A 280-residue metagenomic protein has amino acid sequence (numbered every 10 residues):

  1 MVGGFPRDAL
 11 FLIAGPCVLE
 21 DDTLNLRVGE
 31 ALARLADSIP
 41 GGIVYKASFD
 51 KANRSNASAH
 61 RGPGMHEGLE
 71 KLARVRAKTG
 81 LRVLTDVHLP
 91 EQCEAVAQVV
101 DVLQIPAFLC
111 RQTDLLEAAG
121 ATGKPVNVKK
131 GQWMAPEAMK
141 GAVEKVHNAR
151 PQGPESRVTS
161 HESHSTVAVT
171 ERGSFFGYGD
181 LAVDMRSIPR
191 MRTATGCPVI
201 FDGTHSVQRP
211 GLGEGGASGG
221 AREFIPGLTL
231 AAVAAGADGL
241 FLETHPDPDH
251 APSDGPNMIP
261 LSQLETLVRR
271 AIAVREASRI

Functional and structural regions predicted by a protein language model:
M1-I13, A31, I272, E276-I280: N-terminal amphipathic alpha-helix/helix-capping segment at the start of soluble metabolic enzymes
L12-G15, I43-A47, V83-T85, L103-I105 (+4 more regions): Hydrophobic faces of well-ordered beta-strands that scaffold small-molecule active sites in alpha/beta enzyme cores
L12-N25, I43-M65, T244-D254, M258: Glycine-rich, proline-tolerant flexible connector loops at the mouths of alpha/beta enzymes
C17-E30, K129-G141, R172-R190, V207-G227: Active-site glycine- and acidic-residue-rich loops that bind and position anionic ligands or nucleotide-like cofactors
E30-I39, H60-L84, A119-P125, I188-V199 (+1 more regions): Alpha-helix-loop-beta-strand connector modules within alpha/beta enzyme cores
A47-P106, R111-L115: N-terminal active-site wall of soluble small-molecule enzyme domains
K51-S55, L109-G153, S160-A194: Conserved anion-binding
S58-H66, V102-L109, Y178-M185, S206-A234 (+2 more regions): Active-site-adjacent loop and "lid" segments of alpha/beta metabolic enzymes
